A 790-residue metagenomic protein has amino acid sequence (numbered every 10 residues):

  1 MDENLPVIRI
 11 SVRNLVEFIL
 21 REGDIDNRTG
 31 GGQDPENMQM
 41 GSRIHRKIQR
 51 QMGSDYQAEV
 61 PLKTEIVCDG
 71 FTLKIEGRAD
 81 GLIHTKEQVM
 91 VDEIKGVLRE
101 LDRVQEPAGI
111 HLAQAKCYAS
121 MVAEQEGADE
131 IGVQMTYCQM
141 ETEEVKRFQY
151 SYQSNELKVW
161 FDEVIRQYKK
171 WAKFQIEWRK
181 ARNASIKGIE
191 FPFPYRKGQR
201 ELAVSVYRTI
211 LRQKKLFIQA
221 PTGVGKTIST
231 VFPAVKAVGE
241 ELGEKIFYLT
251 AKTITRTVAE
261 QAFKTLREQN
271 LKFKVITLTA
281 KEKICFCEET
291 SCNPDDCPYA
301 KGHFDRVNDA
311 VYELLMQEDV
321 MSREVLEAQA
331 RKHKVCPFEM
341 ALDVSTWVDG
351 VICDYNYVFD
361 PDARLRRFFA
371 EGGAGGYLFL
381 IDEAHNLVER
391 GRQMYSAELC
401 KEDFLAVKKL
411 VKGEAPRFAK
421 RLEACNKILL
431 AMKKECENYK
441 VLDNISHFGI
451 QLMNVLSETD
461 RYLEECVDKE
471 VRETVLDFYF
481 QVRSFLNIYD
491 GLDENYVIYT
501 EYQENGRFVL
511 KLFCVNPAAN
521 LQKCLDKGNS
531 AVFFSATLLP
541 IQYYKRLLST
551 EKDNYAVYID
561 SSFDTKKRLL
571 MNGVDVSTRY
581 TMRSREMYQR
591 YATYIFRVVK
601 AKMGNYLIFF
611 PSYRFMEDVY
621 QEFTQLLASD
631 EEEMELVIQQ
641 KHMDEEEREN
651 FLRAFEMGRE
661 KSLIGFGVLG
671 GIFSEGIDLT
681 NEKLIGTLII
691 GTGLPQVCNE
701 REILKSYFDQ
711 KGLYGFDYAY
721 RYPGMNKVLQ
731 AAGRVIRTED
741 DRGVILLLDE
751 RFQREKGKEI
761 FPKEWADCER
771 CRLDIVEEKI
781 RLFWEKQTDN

Functional and structural regions predicted by a protein language model:
M1-Q88: Metal-dependent nuclease catalytic cores that hydrolyze phosphodiester bonds in DNA/RNA, characterized by
T64-K158: Mg2+/Mn2+-dependent nuclease catalytic core
I176-Q219: Conserved pre-motif I regulatory segment
N183, I189-E190, L242-V351, F359 (+5 more regions): A substrate-engagement module of RecA-like helicase motors
L211-P233: Walker A/P-loop
T230, T257, Q261, H333-G350 (+3 more regions): Signature of the SF2 helicase/ATPase Hel1-core->accessory helical subdomain module
L326-V351, D362-F369, R461-S577, E586-Q589 (+2 more regions): A contiguous, basic/glycine-rich beta-loop/short-helix subdomain that forms a polymer-engagement track
V574-E586, Q639-Q753: Conserved RecA-like P-loop NTPase helicase motor core
